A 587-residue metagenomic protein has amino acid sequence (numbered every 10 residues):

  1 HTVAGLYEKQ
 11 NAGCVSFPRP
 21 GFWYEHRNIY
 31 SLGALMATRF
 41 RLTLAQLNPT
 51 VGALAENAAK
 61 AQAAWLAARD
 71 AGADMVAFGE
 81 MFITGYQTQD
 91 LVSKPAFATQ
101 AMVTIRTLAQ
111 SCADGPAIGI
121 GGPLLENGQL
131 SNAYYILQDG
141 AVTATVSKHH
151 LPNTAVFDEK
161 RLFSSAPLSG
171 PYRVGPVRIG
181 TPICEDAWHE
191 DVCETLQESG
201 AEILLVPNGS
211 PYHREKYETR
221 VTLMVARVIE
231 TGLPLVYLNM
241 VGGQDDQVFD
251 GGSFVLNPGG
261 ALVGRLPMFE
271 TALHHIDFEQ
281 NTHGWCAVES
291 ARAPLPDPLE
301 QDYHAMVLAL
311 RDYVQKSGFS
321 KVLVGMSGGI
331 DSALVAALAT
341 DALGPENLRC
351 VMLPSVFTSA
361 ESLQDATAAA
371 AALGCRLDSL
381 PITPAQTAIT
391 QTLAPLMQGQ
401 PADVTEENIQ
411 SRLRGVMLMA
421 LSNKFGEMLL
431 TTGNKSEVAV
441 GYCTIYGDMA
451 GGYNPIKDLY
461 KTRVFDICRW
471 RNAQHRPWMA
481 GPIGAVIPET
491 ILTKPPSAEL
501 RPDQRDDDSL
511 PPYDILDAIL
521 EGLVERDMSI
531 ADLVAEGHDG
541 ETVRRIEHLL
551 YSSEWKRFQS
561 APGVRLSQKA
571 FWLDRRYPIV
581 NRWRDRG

Functional and structural regions predicted by a protein language model:
H1, N11, H26-Y30: Intrinsic-disorder-associated, low-complexity terminal segments enriched in Asp/Asn/His/Tyr and depleted of Lys/Arg
H1-T2, V177: Residue-level detector of alpha-helix boundary/anchor positions
V3-G5, P20-F22: Short, low-complexity, intrinsically disordered N-terminal modules that encode targeting/processing signals
K9-Q10, P18: Repetitive helical segments and hydrophobic/amphipathic motifs
N11, F22-W23, L338, A450: N-terminal low-complexity, intrinsically disordered patches enriched in charged
W23-G325, A336-P345, M352, L377: Enzyme catalytic cores with a strong preference for nitrogen-chemistry domains
G52, R173, G232, P258 (+2 more regions): ATP/NTP-dependent adenylation/nucleotidyl-transfer catalytic domains that generate, transfer, or process NMP-activated
